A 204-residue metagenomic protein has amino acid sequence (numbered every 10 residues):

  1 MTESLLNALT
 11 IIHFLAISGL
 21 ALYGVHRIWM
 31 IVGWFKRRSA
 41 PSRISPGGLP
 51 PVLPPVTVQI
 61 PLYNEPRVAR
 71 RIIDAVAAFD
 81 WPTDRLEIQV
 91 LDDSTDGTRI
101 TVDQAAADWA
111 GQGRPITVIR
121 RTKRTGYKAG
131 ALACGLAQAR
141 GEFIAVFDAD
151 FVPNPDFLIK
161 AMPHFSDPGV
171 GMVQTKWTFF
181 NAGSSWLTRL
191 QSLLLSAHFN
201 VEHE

Functional and structural regions predicted by a protein language model:
M1-V52, H203: N-terminal membrane-anchoring/stem segments of glycan-assembly enzymes
W29-R85: N-terminal signal-anchor transmembrane helix
P50, V58, C134-L136, I144-A145: Replace "in large, NTP-powered and nucleic-acid-processing enzymes" with "in large, NTP-powered factors and other
V58-I60, I88-V90, M172: Structural beta-sheet core signal
I60-L62, D92, F147: Short beta-strand/turn micro-motifs composed of small residues that flank or help shape donor/cofactor-binding pockets
D74-R120, R124: Acidic donor-binding segment of Leloir-type glycosyltransferases
S94, L132, D148-V152: The conserved acidic donor/metal-binding loop of glycosyltransferases
A106-E142, P155-E204: Long helical/loop segments within the catalytic core of UDP-sugar-dependent glycosyltransferases, especially the large
